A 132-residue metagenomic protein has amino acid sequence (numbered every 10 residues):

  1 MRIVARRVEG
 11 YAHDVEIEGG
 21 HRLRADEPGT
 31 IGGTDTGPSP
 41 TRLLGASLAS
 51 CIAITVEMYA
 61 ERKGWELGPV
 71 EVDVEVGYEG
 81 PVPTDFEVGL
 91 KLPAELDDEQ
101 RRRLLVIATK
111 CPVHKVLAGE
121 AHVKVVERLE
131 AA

Functional and structural regions predicted by a protein language model:
M1-A46, I54-A132: Extended beta-strand/beta-hairpin segments
